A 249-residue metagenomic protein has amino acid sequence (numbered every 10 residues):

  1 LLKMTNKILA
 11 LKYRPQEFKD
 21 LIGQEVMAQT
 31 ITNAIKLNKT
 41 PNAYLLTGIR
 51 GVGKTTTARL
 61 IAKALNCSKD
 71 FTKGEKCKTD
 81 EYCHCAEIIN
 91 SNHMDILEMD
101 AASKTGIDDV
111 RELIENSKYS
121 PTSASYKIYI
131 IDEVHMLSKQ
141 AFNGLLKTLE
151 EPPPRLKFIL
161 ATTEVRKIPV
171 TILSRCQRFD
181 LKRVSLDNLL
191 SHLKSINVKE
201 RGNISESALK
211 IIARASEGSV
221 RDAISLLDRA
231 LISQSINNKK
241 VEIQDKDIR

Functional and structural regions predicted by a protein language model:
L1-K157, E164-V170, S191: Clamp-loader machinery-focused feature within the broader ASCE/P-loop NTPase space
M27, A58, H84, I88 (+4 more regions): Extended, largely alpha-helical regulatory/partner-binding modules appended to the mid-to-C-terminal parts
